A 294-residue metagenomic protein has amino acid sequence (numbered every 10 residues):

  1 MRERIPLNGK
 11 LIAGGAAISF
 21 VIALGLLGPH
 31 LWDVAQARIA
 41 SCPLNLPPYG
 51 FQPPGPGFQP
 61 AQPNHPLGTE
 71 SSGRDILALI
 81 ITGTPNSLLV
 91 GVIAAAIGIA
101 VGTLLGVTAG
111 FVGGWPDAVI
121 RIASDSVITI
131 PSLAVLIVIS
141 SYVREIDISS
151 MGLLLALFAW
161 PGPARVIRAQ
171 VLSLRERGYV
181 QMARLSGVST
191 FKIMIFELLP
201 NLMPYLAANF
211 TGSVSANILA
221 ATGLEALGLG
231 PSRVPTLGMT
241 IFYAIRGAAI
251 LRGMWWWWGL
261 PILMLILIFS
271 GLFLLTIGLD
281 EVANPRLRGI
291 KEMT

Functional and structural regions predicted by a protein language model:
M1-I99, T103, V107-T108, W115 (+1 more regions): Gly/Trp-centered helix-boundary motif
G28-Q36, G110-G114, I139-E145, F158 (+3 more regions): Short helix-capping/hinge motifs at transmembrane helix termini and TM-loop junctions
P66, E70, I97-L104, G110-R177 (+1 more regions): Generic hydrophobic transmembrane alpha-helix motif, especially the helices
I76-G83, A123, I167, V180 (+2 more regions): Short hydrophobic alpha-helical segments within the ABC transporter permease transmembrane module
P85-V101, F191-G223: Transmembrane alpha-helices
I128, S141-Y142, V171, S213 (+2 more regions): Glycine-rich helix-loop "coupling/hinge" segments at transmembrane-helix boundaries in multipass transporters
